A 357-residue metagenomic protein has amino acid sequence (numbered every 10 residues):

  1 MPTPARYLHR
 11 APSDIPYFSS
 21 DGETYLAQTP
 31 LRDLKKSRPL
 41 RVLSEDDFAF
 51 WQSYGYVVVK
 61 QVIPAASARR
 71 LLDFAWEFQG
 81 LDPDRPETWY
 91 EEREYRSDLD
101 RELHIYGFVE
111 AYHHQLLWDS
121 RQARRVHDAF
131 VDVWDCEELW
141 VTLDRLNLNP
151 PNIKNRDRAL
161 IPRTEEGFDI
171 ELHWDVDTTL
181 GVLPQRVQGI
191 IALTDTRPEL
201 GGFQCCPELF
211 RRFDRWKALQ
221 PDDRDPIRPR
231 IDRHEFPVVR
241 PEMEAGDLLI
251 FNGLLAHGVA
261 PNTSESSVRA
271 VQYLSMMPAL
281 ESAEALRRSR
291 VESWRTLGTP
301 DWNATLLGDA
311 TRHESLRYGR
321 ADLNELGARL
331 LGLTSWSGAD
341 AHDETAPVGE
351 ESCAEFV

Functional and structural regions predicted by a protein language model:
P2-S53, K60-T178: Non-heme Fe(II)-dependent double-stranded beta-helix
T3-L8, P12-L34, L81, L219-P221 (+2 more regions): Non-heme Fe(II)/2-oxoglutarate
Y56, L143, D169, P184-I190 (+3 more regions): Extracellular structured ligand-interaction cores
I63-A66, N147-L148, T196-P198, F210-R211 (+2 more regions): Short, solvent-exposed loop/turn segments at secondary-structure junctions
H113-D119, V176-T178, I227-V239, G258-P261: Active-site rim elements
V131-W140, T179-L183, A192-L200, R212: Secondary-structure boundary elements
R145, P150, W174-V176, V187 (+2 more regions): Short, structured patches in soluble enzyme cores that scaffold and shape functional sites
L183-R186, T196-A256: Double-stranded beta-helix
